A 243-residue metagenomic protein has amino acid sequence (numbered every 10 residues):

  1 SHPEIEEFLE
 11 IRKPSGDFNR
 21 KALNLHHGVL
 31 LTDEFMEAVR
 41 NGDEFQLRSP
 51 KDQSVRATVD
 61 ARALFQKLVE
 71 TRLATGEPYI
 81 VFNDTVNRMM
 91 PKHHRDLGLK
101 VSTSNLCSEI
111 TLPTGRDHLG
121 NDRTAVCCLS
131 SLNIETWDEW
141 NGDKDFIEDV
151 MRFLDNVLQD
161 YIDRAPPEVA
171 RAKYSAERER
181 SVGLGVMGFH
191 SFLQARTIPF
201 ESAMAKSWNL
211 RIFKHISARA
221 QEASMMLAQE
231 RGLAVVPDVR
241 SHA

Functional and structural regions predicted by a protein language model:
S1-E139, D143, E168-Y174, A220 (+2 more regions): Active-site cavity-forming subdomains of large catalytic enzyme subunits
E7, S130-S131, R180-A195: Contiguous, well-ordered alpha-helical segments that form the cores/surfaces of helical PPI scaffolds
E34, K67, G188-F192, W208: A general alpha-helix detector
F146, S181-G185, I216: Short, contiguous, pocket-lining structural segments that sit at or immediately flank catalytic/ligand-binding sites
D149-K173, E177, R196-A243: Internal maturation/activation junctions in enzymes
